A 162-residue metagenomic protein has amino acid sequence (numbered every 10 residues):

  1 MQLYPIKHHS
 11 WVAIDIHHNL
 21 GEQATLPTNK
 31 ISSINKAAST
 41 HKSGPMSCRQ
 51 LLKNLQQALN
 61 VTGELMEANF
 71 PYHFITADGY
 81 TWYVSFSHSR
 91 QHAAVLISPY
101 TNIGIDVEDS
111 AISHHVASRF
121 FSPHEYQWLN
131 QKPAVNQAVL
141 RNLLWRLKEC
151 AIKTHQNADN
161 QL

Functional and structural regions predicted by a protein language model:
M1-L162: Core catalytic alpha/beta fold that binds nucleotide/phospho-ligands
